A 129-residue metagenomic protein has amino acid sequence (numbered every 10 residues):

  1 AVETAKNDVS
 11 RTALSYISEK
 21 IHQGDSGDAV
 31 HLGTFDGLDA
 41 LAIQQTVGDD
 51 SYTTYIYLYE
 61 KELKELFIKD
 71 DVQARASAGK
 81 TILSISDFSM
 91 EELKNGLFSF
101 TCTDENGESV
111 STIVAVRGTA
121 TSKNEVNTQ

Functional and structural regions predicted by a protein language model:
A1-H31: Membrane-proximal N-terminal amphipathic helix
E3, E19, D28, E60-E65 (+3 more regions): Glutamate identity and glutamate-enriched acidic tracts
V9-T12, G79, T121-N124: Short, surface-exposed linear patches
G24, G37-D39, T121-K123: A broad, structure-centric signal for solvent-exposed, well-ordered loop/edge residues that line or flank functional
L32-D36: Short, glycine-/polar-rich solvent-exposed loops and beta-turns at beta-strand/coil boundaries
G37-L97: Type IV pilin-like appendage domain
D87, L93-Q129: Low-complexity, S/T/G/P-rich flexible repeat/linker segments used as non-globular hinges and stalks within
